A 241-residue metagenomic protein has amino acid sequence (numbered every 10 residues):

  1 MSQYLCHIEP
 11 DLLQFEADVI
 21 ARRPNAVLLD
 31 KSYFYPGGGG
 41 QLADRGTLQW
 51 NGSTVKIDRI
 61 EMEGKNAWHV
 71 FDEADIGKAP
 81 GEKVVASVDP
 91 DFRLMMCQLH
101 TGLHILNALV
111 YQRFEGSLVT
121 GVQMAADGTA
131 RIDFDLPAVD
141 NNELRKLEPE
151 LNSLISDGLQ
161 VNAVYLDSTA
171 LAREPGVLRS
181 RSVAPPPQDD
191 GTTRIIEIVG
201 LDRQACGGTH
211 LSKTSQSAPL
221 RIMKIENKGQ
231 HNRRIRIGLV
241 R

Functional and structural regions predicted by a protein language model:
M1-R241: Active-/binding-site microenvironments in catalytic and ligand-binding cores
